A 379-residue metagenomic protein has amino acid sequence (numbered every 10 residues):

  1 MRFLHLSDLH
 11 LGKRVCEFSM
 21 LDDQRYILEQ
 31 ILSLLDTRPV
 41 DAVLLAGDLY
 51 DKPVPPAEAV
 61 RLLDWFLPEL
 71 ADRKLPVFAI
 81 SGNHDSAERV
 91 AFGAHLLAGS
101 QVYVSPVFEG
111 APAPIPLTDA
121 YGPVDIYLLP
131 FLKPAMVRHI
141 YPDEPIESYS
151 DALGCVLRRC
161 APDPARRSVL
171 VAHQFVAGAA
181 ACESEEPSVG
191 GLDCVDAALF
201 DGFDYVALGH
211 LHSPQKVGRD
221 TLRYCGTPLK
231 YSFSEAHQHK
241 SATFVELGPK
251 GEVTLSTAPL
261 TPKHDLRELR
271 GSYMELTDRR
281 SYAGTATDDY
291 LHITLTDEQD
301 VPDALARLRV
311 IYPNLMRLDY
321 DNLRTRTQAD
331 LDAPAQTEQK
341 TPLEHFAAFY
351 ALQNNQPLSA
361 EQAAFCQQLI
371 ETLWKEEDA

Functional and structural regions predicted by a protein language model:
M1-P68, D72, Q362-T372, E376: N-terminal active-site segment of His-dependent metallophosphoesterases
L4, L44, F78, S105 (+6 more regions): Hydrophobic/aromatic beta-strand patches that form the interior of the parallel beta-sheet core in alpha/beta enzyme
D8, L28, V43, D48 (+8 more regions): Divalent metal-coordination and catalytic microenvironments
L32, D64-P68, A94, L157-R158 (+3 more regions): Short amphipathic alpha-helical segments and helix-helix/interface helices
T37, A42, L247-A379: Accessory, non-catalytic peripheral segments of nucleic-acid enzymes
P55, H84-G218: His/Asp/Glu-rich metal-coordinating catalytic cores of metallo-dependent phosphodiesterases/hydrolases acting on
D72-V77, R166: A short helix->loop->beta-strand "cap" motif at the edges of active sites that frequently abuts
A197, D204-P262: A conserved active-site cap/scaffold subdomain adjacent to cofactor or substrate pockets
